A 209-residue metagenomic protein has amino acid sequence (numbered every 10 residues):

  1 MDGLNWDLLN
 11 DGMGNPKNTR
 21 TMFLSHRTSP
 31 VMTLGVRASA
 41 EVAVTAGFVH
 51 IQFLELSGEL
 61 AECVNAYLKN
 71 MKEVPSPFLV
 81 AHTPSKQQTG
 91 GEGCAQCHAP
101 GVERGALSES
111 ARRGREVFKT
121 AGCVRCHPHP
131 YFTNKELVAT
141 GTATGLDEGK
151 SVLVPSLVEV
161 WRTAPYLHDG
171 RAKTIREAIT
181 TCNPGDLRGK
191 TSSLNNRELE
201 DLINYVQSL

Functional and structural regions predicted by a protein language model:
M1-L209: Periplasmic c-type cytochrome electron-transfer domains
